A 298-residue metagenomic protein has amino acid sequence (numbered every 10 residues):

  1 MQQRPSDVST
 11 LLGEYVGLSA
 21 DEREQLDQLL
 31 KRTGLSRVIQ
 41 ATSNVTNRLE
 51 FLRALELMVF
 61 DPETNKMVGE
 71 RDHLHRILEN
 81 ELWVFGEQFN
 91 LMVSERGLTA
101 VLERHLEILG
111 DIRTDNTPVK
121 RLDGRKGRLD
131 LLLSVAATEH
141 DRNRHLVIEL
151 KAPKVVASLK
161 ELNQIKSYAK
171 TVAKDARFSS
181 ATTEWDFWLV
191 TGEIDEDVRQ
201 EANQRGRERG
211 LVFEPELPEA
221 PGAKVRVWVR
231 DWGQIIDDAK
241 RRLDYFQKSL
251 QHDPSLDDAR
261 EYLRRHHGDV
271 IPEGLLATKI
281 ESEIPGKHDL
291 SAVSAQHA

Functional and structural regions predicted by a protein language model:
M1-A298: Charged, terminal alpha-helix-loop-beta segments that serve as non-catalytic nucleic-acid engagement and/or assembly
